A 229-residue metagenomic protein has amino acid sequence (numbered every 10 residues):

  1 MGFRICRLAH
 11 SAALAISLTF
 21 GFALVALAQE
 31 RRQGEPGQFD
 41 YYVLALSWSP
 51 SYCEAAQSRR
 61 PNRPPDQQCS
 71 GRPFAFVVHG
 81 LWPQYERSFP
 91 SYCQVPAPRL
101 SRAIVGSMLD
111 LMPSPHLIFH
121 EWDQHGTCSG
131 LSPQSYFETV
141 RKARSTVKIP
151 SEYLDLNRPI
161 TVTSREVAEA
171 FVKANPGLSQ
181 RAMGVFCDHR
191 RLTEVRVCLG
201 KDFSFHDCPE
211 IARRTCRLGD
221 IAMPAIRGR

Functional and structural regions predicted by a protein language model:
M1-R7: N-terminal secretory signal peptides that target proteins for export/translocation
S11-G21: Bacterial N-terminal signal peptides
L18-F20, G34, C69: N-terminal hydrophobic alpha-helix used for membrane targeting or insertion
A26-E30: Boundary at the C-terminal end of the N-terminal hydrophobic targeting segment
R31-D66: N-terminal regions that are enriched for targeting/export leaders and immediately downstream pro/stem segments
Q57-R229: Domain-level detector of nuclease and nuclease-like folds in predominantly extracellular/periplasmic contexts
